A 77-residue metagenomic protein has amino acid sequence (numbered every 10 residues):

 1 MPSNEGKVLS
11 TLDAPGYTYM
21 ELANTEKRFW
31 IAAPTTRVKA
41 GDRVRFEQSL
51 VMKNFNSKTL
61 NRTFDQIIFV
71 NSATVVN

Functional and structural regions predicted by a protein language model:
M1-A14, F46, S72-A73: Structural detector for short beta-strands of small beta-barrel domains
N4, T18, F29-I31: Short beta-strand segments
S10-T11, E26-F29, L50-F55, I68-N71: Short beta-rich binding modules
D13-E21: Short aromatic-glycine-enriched beta-strand elements
K27-V38: Beta-strand/loop nucleic-acid-binding surfaces
I31-A33, L60, D65: N-terminal soluble domains immediately following signal/targeting peptides that reside in extracytoplasmic
A40-S57: Flexible glycine-rich surface loops and low-complexity tracts that mediate binding to linear polymers
R62-N77: Short peripheral tails and domain-boundary helices/loops at the edges of structured domains
